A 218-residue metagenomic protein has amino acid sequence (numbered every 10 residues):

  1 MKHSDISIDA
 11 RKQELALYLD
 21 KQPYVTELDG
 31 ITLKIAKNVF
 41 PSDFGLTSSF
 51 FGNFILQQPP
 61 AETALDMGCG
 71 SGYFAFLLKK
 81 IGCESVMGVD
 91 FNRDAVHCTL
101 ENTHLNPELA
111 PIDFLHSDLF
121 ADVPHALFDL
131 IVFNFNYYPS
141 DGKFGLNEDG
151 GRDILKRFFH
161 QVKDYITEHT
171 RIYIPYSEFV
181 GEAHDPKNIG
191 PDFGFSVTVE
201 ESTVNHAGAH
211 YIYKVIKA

Functional and structural regions predicted by a protein language model:
M1-Y24: N-terminal auxiliary segments of SAM/dcSAM-dependent transferases
A36-N53: Conserved SAM-binding loop and adjacent beta-strand
F50-P124, L130-F133, Y138-P139: Conserved SAM/SAH cofactor-binding pocket of Class I
N92-L109, D113-S117, A121-D122, L146 (+5 more regions): Class I S-adenosyl-L-methionine-dependent methyltransferase catalytic core
V132-R157: Mobile active-site "lid"/loop adjacent to the S-adenosyl-L-methionine
I154-Y213: Conserved Class I SAM-dependent methyltransferase catalytic core
V215-A218: C-terminal lobe and adjacent flexible extensions of AdoMet/dcAdoMet transferase-like proteins
